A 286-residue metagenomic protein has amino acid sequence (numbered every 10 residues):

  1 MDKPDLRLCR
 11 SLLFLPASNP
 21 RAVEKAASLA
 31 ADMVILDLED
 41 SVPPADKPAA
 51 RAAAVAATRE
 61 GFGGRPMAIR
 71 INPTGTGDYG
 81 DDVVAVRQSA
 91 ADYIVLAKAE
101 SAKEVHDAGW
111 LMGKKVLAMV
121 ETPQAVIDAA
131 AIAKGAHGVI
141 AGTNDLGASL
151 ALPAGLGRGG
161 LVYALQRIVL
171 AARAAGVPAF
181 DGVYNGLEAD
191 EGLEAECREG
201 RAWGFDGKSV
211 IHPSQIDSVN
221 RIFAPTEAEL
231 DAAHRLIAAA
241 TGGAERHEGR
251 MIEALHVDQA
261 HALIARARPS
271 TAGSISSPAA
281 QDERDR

Functional and structural regions predicted by a protein language model:
M1-R286: Expand to "…catalyze enediolate/carbanion chemistry for C-C bond making/breaking, isomerization, decarboxylation
